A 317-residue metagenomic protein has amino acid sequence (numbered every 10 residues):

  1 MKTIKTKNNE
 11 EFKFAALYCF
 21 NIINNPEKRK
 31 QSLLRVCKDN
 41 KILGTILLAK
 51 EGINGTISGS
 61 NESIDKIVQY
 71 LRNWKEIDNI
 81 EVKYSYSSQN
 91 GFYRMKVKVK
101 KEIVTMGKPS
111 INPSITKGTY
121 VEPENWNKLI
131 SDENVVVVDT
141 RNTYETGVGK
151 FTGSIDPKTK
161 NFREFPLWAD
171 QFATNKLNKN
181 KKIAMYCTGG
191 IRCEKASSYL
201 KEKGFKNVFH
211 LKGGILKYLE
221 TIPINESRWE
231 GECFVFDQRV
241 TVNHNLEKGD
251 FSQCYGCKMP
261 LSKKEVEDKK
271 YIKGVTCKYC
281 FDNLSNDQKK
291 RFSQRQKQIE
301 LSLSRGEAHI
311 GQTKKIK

Functional and structural regions predicted by a protein language model:
K2-K117, N142-I183, I191-K317: Rhodanese-like catalytic fold shared by cysteine-dependent sulfurtransferases and DSP/PTP-type phosphatases
V82, P123-E124: Short alpha-helical segments and helix-capping/turn motifs at coil-helix boundaries
S114, G118-E122, L129-I130: A conserved helix-loop-strand patch within extracytoplasmic ligand-binding domains of the periplasmic binding
N127-D132, K176: A short acidic-Thr-Gly-centered motif at the start of a beta-strand
D132-E133, K181: Short coil/turn connectors at secondary-structure junctions
V137-D139: Structural scaffold elements adjacent to functional motifs in cytosolic proteins
